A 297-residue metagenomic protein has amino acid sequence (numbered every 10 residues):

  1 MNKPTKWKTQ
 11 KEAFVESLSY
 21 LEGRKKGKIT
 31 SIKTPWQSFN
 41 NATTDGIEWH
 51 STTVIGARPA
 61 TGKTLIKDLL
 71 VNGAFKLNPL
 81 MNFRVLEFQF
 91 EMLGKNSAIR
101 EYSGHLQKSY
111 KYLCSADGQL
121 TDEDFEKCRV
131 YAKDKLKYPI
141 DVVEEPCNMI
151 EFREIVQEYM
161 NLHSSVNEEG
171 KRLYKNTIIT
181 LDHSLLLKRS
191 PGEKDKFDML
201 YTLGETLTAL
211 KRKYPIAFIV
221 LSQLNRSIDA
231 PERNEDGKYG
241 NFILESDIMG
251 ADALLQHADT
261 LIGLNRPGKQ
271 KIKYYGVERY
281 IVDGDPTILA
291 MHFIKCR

Functional and structural regions predicted by a protein language model:
N2-K108: The Walker A/P-loop phosphate-binding site
S19, T34, T43, L77-Y174: Cytosolic-facing regulatory segments adjacent to core modules
K33-W36, K95, D122-F125, R129 (+5 more regions): Amphipathic alpha-helical transducer elements in NTP-driven molecular machines
L86, E169-T208, A217: Helical hairpin unit composed of two closely spaced alpha helices linked by a short loop
L93-I99, L187-P191, S227-E232, Q270-Y274: Switch/connector loops and helix/strand junctions flanking conserved nucleotide-binding motifs in nucleotide-processing
L113-G118, D141-E144, R189-M199, E232-L244: Flexible beta-alpha connector loops of hexameric P-loop NTPases
E205-R297: Phosphate-binding/switch region of NTP-binding enzymes
